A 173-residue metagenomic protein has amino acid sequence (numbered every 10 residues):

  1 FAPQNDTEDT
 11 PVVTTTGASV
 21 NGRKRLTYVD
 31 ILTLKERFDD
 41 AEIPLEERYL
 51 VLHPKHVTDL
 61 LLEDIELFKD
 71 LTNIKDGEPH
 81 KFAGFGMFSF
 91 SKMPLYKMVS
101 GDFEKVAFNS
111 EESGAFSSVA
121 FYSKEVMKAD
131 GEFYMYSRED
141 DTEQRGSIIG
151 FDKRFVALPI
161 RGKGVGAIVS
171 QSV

Functional and structural regions predicted by a protein language model:
F1-D40, A167-V173: Alpha-helical scaffold segments that mediate packing/assembly in large oligomeric complexes
F1-V12, D39-P54, M135-A157: Long, contiguous amphipathic alpha-helices that act as assembly "spine/axial" helices in icosahedral shell and virion
G22-L26, L62-V173: Sequence/fold signature of self-assembling virion shell proteins
R25-D70: Hydrophobic, aromatic-enriched interface-forming segments
